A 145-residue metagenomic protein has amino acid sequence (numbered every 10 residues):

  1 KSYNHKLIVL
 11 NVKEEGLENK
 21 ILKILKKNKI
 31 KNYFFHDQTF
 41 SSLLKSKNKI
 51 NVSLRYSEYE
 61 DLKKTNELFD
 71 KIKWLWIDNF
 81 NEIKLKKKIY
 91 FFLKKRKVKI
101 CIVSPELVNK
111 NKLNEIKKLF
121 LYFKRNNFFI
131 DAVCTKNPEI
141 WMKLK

Functional and structural regions predicted by a protein language model:
K1-E60, T65, D78: An active-site metal/cofactor-coordinating segment within enzyme catalytic domains
L54-K145: C-terminal active-site rim and adjoining tail of enzyme catalytic domains
